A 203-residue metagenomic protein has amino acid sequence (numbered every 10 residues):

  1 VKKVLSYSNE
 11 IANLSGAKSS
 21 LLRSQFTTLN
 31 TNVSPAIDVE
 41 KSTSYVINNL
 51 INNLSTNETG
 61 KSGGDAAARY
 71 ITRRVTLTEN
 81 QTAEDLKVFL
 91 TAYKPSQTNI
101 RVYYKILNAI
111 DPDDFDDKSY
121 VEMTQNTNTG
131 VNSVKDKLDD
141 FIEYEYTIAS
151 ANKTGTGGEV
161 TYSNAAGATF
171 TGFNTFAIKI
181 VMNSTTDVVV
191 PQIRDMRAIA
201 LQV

Functional and structural regions predicted by a protein language model:
V1-V203: Beta-strand-rich ligand- or partner-binding modules with a strong bias toward extracellular/periplasmic carbohydrate
